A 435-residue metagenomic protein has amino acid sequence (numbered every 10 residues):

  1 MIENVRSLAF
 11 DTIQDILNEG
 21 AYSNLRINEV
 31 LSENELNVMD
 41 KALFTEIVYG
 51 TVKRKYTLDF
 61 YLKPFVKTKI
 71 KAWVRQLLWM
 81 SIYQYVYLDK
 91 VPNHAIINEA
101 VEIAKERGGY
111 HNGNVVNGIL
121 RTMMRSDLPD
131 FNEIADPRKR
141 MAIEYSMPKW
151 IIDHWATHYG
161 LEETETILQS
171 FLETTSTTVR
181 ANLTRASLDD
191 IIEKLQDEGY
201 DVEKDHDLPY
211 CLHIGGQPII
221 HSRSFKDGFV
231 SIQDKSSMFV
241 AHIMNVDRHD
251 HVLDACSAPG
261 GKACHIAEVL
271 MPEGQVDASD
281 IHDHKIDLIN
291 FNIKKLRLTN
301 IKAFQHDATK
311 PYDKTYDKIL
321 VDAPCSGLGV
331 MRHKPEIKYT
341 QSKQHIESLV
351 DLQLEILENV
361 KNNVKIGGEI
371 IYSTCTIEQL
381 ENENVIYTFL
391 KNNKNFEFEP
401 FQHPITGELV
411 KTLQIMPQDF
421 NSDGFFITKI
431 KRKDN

Functional and structural regions predicted by a protein language model:
M1-N435: S-adenosylmethionine
